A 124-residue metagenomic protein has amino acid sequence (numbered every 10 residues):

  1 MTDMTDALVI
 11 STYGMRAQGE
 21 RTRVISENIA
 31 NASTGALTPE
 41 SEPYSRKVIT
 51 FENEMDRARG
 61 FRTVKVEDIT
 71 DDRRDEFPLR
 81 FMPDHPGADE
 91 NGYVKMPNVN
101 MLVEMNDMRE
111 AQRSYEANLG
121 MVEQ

Functional and structural regions predicted by a protein language model:
M1-Q124: Amphipathic alpha-helical polymerization modules
